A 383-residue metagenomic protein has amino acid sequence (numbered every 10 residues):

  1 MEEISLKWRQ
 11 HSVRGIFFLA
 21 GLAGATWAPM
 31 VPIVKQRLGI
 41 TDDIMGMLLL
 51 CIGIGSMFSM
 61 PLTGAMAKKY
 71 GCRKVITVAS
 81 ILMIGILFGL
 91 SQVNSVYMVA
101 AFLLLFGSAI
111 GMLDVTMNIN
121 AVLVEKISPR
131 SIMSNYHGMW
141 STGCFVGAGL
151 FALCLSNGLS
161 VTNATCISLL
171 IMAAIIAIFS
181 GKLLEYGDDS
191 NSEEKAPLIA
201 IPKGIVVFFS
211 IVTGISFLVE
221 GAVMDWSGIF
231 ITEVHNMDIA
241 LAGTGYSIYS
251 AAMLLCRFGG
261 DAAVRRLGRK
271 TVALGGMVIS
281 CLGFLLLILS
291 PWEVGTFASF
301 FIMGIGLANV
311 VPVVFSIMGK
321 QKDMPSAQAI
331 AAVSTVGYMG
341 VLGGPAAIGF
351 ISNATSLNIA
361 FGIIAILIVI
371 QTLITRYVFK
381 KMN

Functional and structural regions predicted by a protein language model:
W27-A28, P202-S247, A251: Extracytoplasmic gate region of multi-pass secondary transporters
V34-K35, M66-A67, L153-G158, I231-T232 (+3 more regions): Interfacial helix-cap and linker-helix signal at transmembrane-aqueous boundaries of multi-pass secondary transporters
G39, G71, Q92-Y97, N236 (+2 more regions): Helix-breaking motifs and short loop linkers at transmembrane-helix boundaries and internal kinks in secondary membrane
F58-Y97: Conserved MFS/SLC helix-loop-helix module at the cytosolic interface between two early adjacent transmembrane helices
S59-G71, C256-R269, S352: Helix-to-loop junctions at the C-terminal end of transmembrane segments in multipass secondary transporters
K74-F88, T271-L286: Structural signature of the two symmetry-related core transmembrane helices
L103-G138: Cytoplasmic helix-loop-helix junction between adjacent transmembrane helices in 12-TM secondary transporters
N135-L184: Helix-loop-helix hairpin linking two adjacent transmembrane segments in secondary transporters
